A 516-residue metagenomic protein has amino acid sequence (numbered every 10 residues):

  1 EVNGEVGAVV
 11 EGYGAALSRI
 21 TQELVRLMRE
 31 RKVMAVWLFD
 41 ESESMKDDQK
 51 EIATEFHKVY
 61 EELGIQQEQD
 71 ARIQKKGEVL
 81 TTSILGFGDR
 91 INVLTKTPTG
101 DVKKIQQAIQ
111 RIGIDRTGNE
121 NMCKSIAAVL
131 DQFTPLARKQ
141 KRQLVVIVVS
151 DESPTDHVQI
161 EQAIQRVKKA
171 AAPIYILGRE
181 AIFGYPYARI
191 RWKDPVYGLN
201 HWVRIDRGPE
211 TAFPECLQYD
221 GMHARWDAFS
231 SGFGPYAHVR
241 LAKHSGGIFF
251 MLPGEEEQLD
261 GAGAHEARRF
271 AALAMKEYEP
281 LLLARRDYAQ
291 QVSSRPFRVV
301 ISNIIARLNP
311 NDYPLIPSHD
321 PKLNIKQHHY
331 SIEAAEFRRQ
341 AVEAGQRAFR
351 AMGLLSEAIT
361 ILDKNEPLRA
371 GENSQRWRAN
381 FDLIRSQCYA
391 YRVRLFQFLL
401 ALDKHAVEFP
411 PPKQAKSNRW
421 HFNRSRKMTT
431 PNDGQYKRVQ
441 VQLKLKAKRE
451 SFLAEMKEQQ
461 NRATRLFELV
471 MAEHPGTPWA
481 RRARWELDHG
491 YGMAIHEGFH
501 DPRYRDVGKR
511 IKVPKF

Functional and structural regions predicted by a protein language model:
E1-V36, S42-K50: Acidic, polar low-complexity linker/tail segments
M28-K96, I126-V129, V145-V149: Von Willebrand factor
R90-L94, K103-L144, P154-Q159, G178-Y187: Von Willebrand factor
L136, T155-D156, L368-W377, V470-W485 (+2 more regions): Short solvent-exposed coil/turn linkers within tandem alpha-helical repeat scaffolds
E152-R240: VWA/integrin I-like adhesion module and closely mimicked acidic/polar interface patches used
N200, E210-F349, G353-L354, T360-S374 (+1 more regions): C-terminal "exit" segments of structured domains
E333-R338, F396-M471, P478, I495-K515: Short coil/linker segments at helix-helix boundaries
